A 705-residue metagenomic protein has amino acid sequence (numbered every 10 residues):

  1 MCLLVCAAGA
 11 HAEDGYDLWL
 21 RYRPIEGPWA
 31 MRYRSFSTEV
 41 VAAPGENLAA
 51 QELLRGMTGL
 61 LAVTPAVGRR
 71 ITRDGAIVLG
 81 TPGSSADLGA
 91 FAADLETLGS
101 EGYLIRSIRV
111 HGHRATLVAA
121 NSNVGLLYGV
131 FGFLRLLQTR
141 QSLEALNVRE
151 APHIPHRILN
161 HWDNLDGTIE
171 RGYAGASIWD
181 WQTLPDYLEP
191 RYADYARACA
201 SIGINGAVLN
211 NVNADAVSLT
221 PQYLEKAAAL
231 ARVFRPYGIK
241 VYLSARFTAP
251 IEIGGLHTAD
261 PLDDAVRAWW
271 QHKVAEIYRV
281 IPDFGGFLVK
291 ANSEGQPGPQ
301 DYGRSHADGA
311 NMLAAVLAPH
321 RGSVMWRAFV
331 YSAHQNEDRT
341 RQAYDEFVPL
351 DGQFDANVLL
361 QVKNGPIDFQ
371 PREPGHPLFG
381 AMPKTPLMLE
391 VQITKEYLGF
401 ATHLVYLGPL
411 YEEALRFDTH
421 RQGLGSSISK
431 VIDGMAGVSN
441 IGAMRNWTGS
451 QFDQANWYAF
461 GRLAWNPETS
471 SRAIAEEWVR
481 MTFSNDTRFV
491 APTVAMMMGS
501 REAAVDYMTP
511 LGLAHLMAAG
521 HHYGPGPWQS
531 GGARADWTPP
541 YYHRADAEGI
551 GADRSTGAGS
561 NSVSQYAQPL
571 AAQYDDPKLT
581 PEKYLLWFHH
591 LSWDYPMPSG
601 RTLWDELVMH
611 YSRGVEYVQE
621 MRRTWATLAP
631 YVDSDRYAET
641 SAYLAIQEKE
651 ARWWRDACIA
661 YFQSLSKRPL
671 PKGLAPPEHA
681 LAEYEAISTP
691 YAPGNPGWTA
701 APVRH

Functional and structural regions predicted by a protein language model:
A7-A8: N-terminal signal peptide c-region/cleavage motif recognized by signal peptidases
H11-H111, E144-A145: Acidic, contiguous N-terminal accessory segments
V41-N47, V78-S84, A119-N121, D163 (+3 more regions): Structural motif
P44-E52, G56, A92-L288, A318: Feature activates predominantly on carbohydrate-active enzymes
V67-I71, W326-S332, A491: Acidic carboxylate-rich catalytic motifs and surrounding loops in phosphoryl-/glycosyl-chemistry enzymes
D87, L126-G129, T168-E170, F369-P371 (+1 more regions): Short helix/loop capping segments that flank catalytic or ligand/cofactor-binding pockets
T183, A229, G255-E476, T482 (+1 more regions): Catalytic-core regions of glycoside hydrolase
Q422-H705: Catalytic domains of carbohydrate-active enzymes that cleave complex glycans
